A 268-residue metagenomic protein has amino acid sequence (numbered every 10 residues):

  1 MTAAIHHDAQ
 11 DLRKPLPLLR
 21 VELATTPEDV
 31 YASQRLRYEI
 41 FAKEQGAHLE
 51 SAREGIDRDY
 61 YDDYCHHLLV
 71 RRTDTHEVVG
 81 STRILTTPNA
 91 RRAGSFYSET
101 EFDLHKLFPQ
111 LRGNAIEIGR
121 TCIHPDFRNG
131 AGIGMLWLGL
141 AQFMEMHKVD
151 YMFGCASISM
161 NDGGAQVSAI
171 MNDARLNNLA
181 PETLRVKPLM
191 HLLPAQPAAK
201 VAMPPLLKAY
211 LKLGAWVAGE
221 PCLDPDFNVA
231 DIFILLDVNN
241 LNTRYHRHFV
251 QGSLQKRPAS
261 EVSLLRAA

Functional and structural regions predicted by a protein language model:
M1-A4: Eukaryotic low-complexity, non-globular regulatory regions
A9-T86, R91: Short amphipathic alpha-helix that is part of the acyltransferase structural core
T26-A32, A42-G46, V78-R83, R112-A115 (+3 more regions): A broad, low-specificity signal for short, low-complexity segments enriched in glycine/proline and polar/charged
I40, E44-A47, V217, L241 (+1 more regions): Short secondary-structure junctions and interdomain/linker hinges
S51-A52, I158, I170, N228 (+2 more regions): Residue-level signal for alpha-helical context at structural boundaries
T87-W216, P221-I234, N240-L241: Acyl-donor binding region in acyl/amide transferases
N240-N242, H246-F249: Long, contiguous binding/interaction regions
G252-A268: Short, cationic low-complexity segments
